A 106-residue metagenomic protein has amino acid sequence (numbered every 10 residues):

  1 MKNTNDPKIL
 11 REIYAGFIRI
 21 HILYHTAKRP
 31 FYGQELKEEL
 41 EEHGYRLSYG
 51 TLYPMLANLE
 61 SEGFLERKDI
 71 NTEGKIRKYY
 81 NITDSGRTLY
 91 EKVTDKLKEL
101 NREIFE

Functional and structural regions predicted by a protein language model:
M1-R11: Short, Lys/Arg-enriched N-terminal segment that forms or immediately precedes the first helix of a structured domain
L10-T51: N-terminal helix-turn-helix DNA-binding core of bacterial DNA-binding proteins
H21-Y24, A57, E91: A cross-family signal for key residues in well-ordered alpha-helices that form functional helical elements
L52-P54, N58-L59: Basic amphipathic alpha-helical segments that dock to polyanions
E62-K75, N81: Beta-hairpin "wing" of winged helix-turn-helix
I76-V93: Basic, amphipathic "hinge/linker" alpha-helix immediately C-terminal to the N-terminal HTH DNA-binding motif
T88-E106: Amphipathic alpha-helical dimerization/coiled-coil segments that flank or bridge DNA-binding/regulatory modules
